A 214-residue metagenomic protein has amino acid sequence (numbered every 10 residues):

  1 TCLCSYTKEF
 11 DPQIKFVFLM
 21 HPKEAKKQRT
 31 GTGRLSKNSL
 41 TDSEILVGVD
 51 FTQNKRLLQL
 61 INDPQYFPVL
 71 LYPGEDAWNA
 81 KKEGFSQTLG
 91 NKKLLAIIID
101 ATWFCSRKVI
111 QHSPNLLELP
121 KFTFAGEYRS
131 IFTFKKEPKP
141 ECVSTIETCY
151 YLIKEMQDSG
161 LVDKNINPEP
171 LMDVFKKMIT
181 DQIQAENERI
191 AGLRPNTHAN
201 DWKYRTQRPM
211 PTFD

Functional and structural regions predicted by a protein language model:
T1-I14: Cys/His-rich short segments
C4-Y6, K27-N38: Histidine-anchored nucleotide/phosphate-binding helix
E9-P12, T88-N91, N115-L117: Short, conserved loop/helix-junction motifs that constitute active-site signature segments in enzyme catalytic cores
K15-A25, F67-Y72: Short hydrophobic beta-strand segments
V17, E44-L46, F122: General small-molecule cofactor/ligand-binding pocket signal
K23-E24, D50, D76, F124-R129: Short, acidic/turn-prone active-site loops that include or flank metal/cofactor- and phosphate-binding residues
T41-Q111: S-adenosyl-L-methionine/SAH cofactor-binding core of RNA-modifying enzymes
L95, W103-D214: C-terminal folded domains that constitute the principal catalytic or ligand-binding module of multi-domain proteins
